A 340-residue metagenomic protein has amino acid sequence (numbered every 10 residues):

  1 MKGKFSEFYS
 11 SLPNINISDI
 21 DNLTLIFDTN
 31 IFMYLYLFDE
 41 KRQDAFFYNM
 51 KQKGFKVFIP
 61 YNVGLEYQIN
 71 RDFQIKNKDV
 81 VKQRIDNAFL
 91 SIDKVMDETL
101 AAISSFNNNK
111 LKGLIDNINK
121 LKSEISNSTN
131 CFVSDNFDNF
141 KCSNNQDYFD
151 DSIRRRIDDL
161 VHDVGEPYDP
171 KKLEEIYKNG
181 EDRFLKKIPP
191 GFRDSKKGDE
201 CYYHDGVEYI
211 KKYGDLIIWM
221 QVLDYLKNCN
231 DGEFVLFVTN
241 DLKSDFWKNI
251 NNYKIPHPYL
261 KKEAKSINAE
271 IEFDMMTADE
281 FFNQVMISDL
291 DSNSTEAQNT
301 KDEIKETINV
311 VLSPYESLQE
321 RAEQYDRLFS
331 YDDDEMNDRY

Functional and structural regions predicted by a protein language model:
K2-V235, K243-R339: Active-site-proximal, substrate-binding regions of enzyme catalytic domains and RNA-binding/basic surfaces
T239: Short beta-strand/turn micro-motifs composed of small residues that flank or help shape donor/cofactor-binding pockets
